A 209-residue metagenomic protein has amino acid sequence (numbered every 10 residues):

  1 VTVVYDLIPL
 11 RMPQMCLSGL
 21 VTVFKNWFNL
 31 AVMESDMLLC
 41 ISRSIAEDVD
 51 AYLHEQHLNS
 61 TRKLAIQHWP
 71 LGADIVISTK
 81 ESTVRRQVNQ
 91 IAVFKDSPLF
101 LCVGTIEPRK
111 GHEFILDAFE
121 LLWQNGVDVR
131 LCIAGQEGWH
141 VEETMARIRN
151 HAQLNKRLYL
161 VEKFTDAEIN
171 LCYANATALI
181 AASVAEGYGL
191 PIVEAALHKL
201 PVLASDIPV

Functional and structural regions predicted by a protein language model:
V1-V209: Carbohydrate transferase catalytic cores enriched for Leloir-type hexosyltransferases
